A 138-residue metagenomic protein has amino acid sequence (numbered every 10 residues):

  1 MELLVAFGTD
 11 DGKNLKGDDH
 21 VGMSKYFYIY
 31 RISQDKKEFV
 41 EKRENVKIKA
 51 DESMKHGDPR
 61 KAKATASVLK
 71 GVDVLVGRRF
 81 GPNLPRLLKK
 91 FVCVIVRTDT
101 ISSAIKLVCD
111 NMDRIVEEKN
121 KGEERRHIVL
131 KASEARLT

Functional and structural regions predicted by a protein language model:
M1-R60, G71, V96-T138: Non-catalytic interface/targeting segments
K63-V96: Mid-chain, well-packed structural core segment of small domains
